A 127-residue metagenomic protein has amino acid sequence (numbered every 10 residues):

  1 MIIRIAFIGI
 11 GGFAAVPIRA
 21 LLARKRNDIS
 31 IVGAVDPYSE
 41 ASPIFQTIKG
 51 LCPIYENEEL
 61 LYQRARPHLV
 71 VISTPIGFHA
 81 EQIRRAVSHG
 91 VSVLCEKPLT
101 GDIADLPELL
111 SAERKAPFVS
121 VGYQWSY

Functional and structural regions predicted by a protein language model:
M1-K49: N-terminal Rossmann-like dinucleotide-binding module
A6-I8, L94, S120: Conserved hydrophobic packing residues within short motifs/helices of P-loop NTPase cores of ABC-family ATPases
F13, I76-G77, W125: Short glycine-rich anion-binding loops that position phosphate/pyrophosphate groups of nucleotides and phosphorylated
I29, V91, A116-V119: Short, well-ordered coil/turn segments that N-cap beta-strands
G33, H68-L69, F118: Short, Asp-centered acidic motifs that coordinate Mg2+ and/or phosphate in catalytic or ligand-binding sites
I44-L51, E108-E113: Short, conserved SAM-binding/catalytic segment of Class I S-adenosyl-L-methionine-dependent methyltransferases
P53-L110: Beta-loop-alpha module in the N-terminal Rossmann-like domain of NAD(P)-dependent dehydrogenases, especially those
T100-Y127: A contiguous active-site-proximal alpha/beta segment in oxidoreductase catalytic domains
